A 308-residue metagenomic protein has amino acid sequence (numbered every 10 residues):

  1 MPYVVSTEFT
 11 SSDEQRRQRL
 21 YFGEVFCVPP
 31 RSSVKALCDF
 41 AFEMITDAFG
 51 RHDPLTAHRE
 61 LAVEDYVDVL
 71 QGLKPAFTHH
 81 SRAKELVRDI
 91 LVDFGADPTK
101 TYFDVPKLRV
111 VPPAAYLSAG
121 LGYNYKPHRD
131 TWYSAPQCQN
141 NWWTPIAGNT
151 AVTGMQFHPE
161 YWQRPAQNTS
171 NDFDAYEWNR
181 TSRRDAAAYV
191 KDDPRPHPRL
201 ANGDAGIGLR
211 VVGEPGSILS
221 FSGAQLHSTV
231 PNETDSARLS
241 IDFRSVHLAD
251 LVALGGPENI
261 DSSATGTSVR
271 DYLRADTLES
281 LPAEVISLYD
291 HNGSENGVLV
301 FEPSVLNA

Functional and structural regions predicted by a protein language model:
M1-F94, V285-A308: N-terminal auxiliary "cap/dimerization" subdomain that precedes the catalytic jelly-roll/cupin core of mononuclear
R19-Y21, P30-F49, V212-S220, A224-L226 (+3 more regions): Elongated scaffolding segments in large macromolecular assemblies, built predominantly from amphipathic alpha-helices
Y21-V25, L61-L73, T101-V105, C138-N140 (+2 more regions): Glycine-rich, often proline-containing surface loops adjacent to acidic residues and nearby aromatics that form
D89-T150, G154-Q156: Conserved double-stranded beta-helix
A115, G148-T150, W162, Q225-H227 (+1 more regions): Short, solvent-exposed loop/turn segments at secondary-structure junctions
P127-T131, A205-L209, S228: Short secondary-structure capping micro-motifs at structural edges
V152, Q156-S222: Double-stranded beta-helix
Q225-A308: Non-heme Fe(II)/2-oxoglutarate
